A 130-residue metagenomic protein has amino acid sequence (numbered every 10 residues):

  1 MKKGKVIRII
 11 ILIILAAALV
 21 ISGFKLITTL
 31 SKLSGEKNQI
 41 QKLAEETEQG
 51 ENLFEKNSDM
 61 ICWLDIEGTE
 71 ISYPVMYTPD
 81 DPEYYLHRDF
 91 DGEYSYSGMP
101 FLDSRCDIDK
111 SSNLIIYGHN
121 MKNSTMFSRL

Functional and structural regions predicted by a protein language model:
M1-A16: N-terminal Sec-pathway targeting helices
A16-L130: Solvent-exposed, non-transmembrane regions of membrane-associated and secreted proteins
